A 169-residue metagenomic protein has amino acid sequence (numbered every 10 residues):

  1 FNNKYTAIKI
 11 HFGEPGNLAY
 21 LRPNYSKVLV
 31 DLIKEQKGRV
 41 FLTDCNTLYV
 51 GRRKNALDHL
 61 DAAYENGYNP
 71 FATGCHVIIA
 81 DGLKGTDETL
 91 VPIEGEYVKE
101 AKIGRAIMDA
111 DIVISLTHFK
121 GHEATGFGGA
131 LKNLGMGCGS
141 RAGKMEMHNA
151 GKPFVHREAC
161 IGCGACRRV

Functional and structural regions predicted by a protein language model:
F1-V169: N-terminal and secondary-structure boundary signal
